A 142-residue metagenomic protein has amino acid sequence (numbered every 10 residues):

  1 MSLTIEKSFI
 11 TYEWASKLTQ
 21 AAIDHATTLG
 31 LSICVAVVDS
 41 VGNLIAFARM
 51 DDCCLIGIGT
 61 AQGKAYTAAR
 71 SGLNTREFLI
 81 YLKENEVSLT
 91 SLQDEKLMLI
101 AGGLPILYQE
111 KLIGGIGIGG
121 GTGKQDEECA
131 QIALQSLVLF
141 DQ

Functional and structural regions predicted by a protein language model:
M1-Q142: Flexible, solvent-exposed loop/hinge segments and secondary-structure transition points
